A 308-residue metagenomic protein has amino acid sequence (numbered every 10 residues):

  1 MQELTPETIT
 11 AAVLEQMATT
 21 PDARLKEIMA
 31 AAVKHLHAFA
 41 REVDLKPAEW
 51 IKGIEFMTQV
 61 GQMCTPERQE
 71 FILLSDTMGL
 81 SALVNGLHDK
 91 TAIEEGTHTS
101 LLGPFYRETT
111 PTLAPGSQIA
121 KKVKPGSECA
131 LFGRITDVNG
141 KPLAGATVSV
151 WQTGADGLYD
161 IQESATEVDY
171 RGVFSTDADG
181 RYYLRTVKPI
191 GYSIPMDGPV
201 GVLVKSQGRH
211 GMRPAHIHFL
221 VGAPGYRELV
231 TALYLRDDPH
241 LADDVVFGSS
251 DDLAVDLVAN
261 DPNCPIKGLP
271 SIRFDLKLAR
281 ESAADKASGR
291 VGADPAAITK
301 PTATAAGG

Functional and structural regions predicted by a protein language model:
Q2-G308: Beta-strand-dominated extracellular/periplasmic modules and repeats in secreted or surface-exposed proteins
